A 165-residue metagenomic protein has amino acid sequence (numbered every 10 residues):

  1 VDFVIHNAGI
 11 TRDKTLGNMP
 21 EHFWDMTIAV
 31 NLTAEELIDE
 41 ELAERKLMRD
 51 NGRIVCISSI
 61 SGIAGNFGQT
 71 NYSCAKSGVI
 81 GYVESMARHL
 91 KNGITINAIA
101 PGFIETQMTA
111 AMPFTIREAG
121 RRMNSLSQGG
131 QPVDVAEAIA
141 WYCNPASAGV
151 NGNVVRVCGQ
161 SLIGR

Functional and structural regions predicted by a protein language model:
T15-L16, F23-D25, G120: Substrate-binding pocket helix/loop in short-chain dehydrogenase/reductase
D39, A75, V83: Active-site helix of classical SDR
E44, A87-N92, A148: Alpha-helical segment proximal to the catalytic Tyr-Lys
N51, K91-T95, V150-G152: Short, small/polar-rich loop/turn modules that mediate ligand/substrate recognition or access, typified
S59: Residue(s) in the substrate-gating loop at a strand-loop-helix junction that position the organic substrate next
A64-F67, A140, N151-R165: Short C-terminal tail/terminal secondary-structure segment of NAD(P)H-dependent dehydrogenase/reductase domains
N124-V135: A conserved structural motif in NAD(P)-dependent oxidoreductases
